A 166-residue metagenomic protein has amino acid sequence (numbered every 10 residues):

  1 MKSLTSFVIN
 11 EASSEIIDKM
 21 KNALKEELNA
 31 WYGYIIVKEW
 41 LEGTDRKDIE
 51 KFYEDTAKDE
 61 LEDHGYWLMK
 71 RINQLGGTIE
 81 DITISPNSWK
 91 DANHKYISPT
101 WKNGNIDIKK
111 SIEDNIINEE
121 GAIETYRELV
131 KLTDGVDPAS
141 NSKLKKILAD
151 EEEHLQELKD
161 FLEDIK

Functional and structural regions predicted by a protein language model:
K2-E11: Proteolytic processing junctions in secreted/extracellular precursors, especially proprotein convertase/trypsin-like
E15, T44-D55, D107, A139-K146: A structural signal for alpha-helical segments
K19-E26, A30-G33, V37, Y66-R71 (+1 more regions): Acidic/histidine-rich alpha-helical segments that form the ligand environment of transition-metal centers
V37-W89, L158-L162: Conserved alpha-helical segments that form or flank metal/cofactor-binding pockets of metalloenzymes
D150, D164-K166: Structured surface interface patches that mediate subunit assembly and partner/cofactor docking
E153-E157: Vicinal oxygen chelate
